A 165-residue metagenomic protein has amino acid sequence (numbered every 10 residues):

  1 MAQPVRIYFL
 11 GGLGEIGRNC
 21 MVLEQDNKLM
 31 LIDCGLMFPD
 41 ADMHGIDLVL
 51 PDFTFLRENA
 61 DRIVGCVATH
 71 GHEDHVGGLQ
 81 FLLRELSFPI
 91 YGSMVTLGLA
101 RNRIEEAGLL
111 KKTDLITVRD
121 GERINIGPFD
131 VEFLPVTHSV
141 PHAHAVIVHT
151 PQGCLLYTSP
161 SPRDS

Functional and structural regions predicted by a protein language model:
A2-V5, N27-K28, R123-V131, T150-L155: Beta-strand-turn-beta hairpins that frame and shape the catalytic cleft of phosphate-ester-processing enzymes
I7, D33, H70-G71, H138 (+1 more regions): Divalent metal-coordination and catalytic microenvironments
L13-G17, T137-H142: A short catalytic or substrate-binding loop motif that flags glycine-/basic-rich loops and adjacent residues that bind
L13-R18, Q25-A68, Q80-F88, G92-T96 (+1 more regions): Pre-active-site segment of Zn-dependent metallo-hydrolases
R18-L23, H144-V148: Short beta-strand scaffold segments in enzyme catalytic cores
H75: N-terminal Rossmann-fold NAD(P) dinucleotide-binding loop
V95-P141, P151: Metallo-beta-lactamase
Y157-D164: Conserved small/polar residues in nucleotide/adenosyl-binding loops
